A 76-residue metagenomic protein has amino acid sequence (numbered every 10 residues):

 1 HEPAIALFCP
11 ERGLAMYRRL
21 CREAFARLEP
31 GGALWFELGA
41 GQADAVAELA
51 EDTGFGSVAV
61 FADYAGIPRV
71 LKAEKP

Functional and structural regions predicted by a protein language model:
H1, Y17-P30: A short glycine-rich, Lys/Arg-flanked "PGG" loop and its adjoining helix->strand segment in the class I
H1-M16: Mobile active-site "lid"/loop adjacent to the S-adenosyl-L-methionine
A4, Y17, C21, A43 (+1 more regions): A general structural signal for well-ordered alpha-helical segments in protein cores
E11, L28-L34: Short glycine-dipeptide loop
E29, A47-P76: Core SAM-dependent methyltransferase catalytic element
L34-F36, V60: Conserved hydrophobic beta-strand within the GNAT/NAT acetyltransferase core sheet that lines the active-site cleft
